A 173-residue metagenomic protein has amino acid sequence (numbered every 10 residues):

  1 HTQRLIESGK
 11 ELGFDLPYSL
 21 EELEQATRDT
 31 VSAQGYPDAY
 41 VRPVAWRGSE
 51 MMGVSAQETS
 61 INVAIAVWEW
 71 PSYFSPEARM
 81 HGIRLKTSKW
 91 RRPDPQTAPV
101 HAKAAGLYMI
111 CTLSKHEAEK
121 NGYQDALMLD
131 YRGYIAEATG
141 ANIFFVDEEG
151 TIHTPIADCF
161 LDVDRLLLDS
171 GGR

Functional and structural regions predicted by a protein language model:
H1-D29, A33, V54-R173: Helix-start/capping segments and mature chain N-termini
L16, Y36-R42: Ordered, amphipathic secondary-structure segments that act as subunit-interaction surfaces in large macromolecular
V44-G48: Short loop/turn motifs enriched for small/polar and acidic residues
E50-M52: Glycine/charge-rich, flexible interdomain linkers and switch-proximal surface loops that mediate coupling
